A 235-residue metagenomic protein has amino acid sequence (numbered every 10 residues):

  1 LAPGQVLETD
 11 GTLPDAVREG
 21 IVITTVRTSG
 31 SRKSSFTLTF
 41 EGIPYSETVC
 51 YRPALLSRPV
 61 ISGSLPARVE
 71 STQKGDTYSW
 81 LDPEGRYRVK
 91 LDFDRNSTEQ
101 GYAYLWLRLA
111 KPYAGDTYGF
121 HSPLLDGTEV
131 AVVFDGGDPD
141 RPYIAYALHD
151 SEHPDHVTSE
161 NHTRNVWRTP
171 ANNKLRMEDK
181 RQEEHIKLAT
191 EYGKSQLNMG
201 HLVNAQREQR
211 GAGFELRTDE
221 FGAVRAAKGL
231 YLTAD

Functional and structural regions predicted by a protein language model:
L1-E47: Extended, domain-scale alpha-helical bundle/helix-rich regions
T9-D10, E47-S62: Short boundary/loop segments of OB/S1/cold-shock single-stranded nucleic-acid-binding domains
S35-F40, Y45-A54, L188-G193, N198-A205: Amphipathic repeat-derived elements
S62-D235: Structural signature for extended repeat/solenoid scaffolds and their inter-repeat hinge/linker regions, spanning
